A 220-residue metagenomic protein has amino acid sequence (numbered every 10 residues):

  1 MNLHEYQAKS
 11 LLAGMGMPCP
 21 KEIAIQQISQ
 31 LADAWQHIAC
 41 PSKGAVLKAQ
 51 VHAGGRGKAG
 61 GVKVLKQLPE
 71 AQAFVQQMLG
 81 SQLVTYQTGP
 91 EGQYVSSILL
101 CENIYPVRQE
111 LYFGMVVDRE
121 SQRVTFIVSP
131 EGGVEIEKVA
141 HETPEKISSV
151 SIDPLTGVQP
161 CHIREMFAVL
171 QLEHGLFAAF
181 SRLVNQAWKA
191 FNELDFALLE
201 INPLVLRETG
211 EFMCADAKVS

Functional and structural regions predicted by a protein language model:
M1-K43: A conserved helix-loop-beta module that forms one wall/lid of the active-site cleft in ATP-utilizing catalytic domains
E5-A8, L12, C40-G57, T85-P106 (+3 more regions): ATP-grasp fold ATP-binding core
C19, L68-T88, Q93, S151 (+2 more regions): Catalytic core of tubulin tyrosine ligase-like
P20-E22, L47-Q76, Y112, E135-I136 (+2 more regions): Glycine-rich phosphate-binding loop of ATP-grasp-fold ATP-dependent ligases
G89-S148: Hydrophobic alpha-helical hairpins/lids featuring a short glycine-rich hinge
T125-G175, K218-S220: ATP-dependent carboxylate/phosphate-activation module, predominantly the ATP-grasp catalytic core and closely related
H162-L204: A long amphipathic alpha-helix within ATP-dependent nucleotide-binding catalytic cores
V205-S220: Terminal amphipathic helices with adjacent charged low-complexity linkers/tails
